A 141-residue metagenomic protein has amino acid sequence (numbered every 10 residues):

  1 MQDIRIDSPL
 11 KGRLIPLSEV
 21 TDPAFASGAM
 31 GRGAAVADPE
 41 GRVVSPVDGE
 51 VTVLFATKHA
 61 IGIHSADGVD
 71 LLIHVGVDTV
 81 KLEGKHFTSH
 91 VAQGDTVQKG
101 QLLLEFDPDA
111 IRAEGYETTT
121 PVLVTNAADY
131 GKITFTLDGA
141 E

Functional and structural regions predicted by a protein language model:
M1-E141: Contiguous, well-folded functional domains in the mature portion of proteins
